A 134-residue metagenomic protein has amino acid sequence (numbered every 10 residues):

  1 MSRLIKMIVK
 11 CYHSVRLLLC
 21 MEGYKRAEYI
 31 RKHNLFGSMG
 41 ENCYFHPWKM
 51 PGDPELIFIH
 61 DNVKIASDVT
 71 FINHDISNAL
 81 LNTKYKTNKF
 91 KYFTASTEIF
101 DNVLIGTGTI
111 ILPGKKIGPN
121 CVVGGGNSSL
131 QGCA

Functional and structural regions predicted by a protein language model:
M1-N42, S77-N78, N120: Terminal amphipathic alpha-helical/low-complexity segments used for targeting or macromolecular assembly
M7-K10, K115-L130: C-terminal/domain-terminus segments
C20, N34-G37, V103-I105, I111 (+2 more regions): Generic detector of intrinsically disordered, low-complexity, polar/charged segments
R26, F45-I117, G132-C133: Flexible, glycine/small-residue-enriched loop-and-beta-strand segment within the central core of proteins
